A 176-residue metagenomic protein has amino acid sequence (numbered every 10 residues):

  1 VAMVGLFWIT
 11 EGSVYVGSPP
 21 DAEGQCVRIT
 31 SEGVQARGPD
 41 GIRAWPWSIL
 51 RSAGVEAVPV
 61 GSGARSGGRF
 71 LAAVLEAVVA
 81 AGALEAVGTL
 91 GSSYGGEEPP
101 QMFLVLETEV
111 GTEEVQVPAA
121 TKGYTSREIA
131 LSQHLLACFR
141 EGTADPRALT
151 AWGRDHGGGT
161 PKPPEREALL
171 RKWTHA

Functional and structural regions predicted by a protein language model:
V1-C26, S31-E32, R37-I42, S52-A176: Eukaryotic intrinsically disordered, low-complexity regulatory linkers and tails enriched in Ser/Thr/Pro
